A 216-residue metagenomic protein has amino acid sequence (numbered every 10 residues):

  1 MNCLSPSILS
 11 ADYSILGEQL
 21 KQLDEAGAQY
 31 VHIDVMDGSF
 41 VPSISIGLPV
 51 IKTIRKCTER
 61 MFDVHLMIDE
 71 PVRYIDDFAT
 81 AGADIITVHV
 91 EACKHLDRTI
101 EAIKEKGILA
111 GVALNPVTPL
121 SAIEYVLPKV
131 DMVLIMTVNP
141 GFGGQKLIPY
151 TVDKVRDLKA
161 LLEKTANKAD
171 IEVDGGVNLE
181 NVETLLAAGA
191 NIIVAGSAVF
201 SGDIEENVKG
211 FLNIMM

Functional and structural regions predicted by a protein language model:
M1-T87, A92-H95, A102-E105, L109-A110 (+8 more regions): Conserved N-terminal beta1-alpha1 strand-loop-helix module at the mouth
I100-A102, T118: Predominantly soluble domains enriched in secretory-pathway, periplasmic, or organellar proteins
A113-V117: Short gly/ser/thr-rich secondary-structure transition/capping motifs
V138-P140: Short glycine-rich anion-binding loops that position phosphate/pyrophosphate groups of nucleotides and phosphorylated
I171-G176, V194-A198: Glycine-rich beta-strand-to-loop/alpha-helix junction loops that act as flexible
G176-A188: Acidic, divalent-metal-coordinating active-site segment for phosphoryl/phosphodiester hydrolysis, typified by short
L186-G196: Short helix/strand-capping connector loops at secondary-structure junctions
